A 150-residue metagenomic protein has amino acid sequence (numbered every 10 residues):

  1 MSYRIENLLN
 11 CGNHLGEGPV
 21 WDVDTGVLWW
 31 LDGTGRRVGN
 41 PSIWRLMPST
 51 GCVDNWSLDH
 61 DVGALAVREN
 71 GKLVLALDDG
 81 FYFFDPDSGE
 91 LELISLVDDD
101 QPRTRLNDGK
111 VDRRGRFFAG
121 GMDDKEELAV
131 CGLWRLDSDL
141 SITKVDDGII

Functional and structural regions predicted by a protein language model:
N7-P41, S57, D61-L65: Beta-strand-rich domains and repeat architectures in extracellular enzymes and scaffolds, especially beta-propellers
L8-H14, N55-H60, S95-Q101, K144-I150: Surface loop/turn motifs at the tips and blade-to-blade linkers of beta-strand repeat domains
W21-T25, V67-N70, V111-R114: Residue-level detector of Asp-centered blade-edge/turn motifs that repeat once per structural unit in beta-propeller
W29-D32, V74-A76, F118-G120: Residue position within the beta-strands of beta-propeller blades
P41-W44, G80, C131-W134: A short loop-to-beta-strand structural motif that recurs across blades of beta-propeller domains
M47-F81, E92-R105: Blade-loop segments of beta-propeller domains
M47-G51, D85-G89, L136-L140: Short loop/turn segments that connect beta-strands within beta-propeller blades
L91-D147: Hydrophobic alpha-helical segments and helix pairs
